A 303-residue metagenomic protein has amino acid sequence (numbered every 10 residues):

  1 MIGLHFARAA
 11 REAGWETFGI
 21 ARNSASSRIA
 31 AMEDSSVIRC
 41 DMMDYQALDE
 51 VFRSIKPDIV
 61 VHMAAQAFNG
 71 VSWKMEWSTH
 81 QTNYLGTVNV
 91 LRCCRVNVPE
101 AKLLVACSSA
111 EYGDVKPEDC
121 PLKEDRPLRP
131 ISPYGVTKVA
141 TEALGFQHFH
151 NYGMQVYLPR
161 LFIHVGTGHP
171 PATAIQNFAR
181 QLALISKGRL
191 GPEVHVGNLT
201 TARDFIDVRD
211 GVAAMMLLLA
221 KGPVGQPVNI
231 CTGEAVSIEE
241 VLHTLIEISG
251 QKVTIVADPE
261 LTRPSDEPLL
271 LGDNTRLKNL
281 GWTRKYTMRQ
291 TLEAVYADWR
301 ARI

Functional and structural regions predicted by a protein language model:
M1-I59: N-terminal Rossmann/SDR dinucleotide-binding element
M42-T82: NAD(P)H-binding glycine-rich loop region in Rossmannoid oxidoreductase-like domains and their noncatalytic homologs
Q66-G70, S108-K116, L128-I131, F162-V165 (+1 more regions): Active-site segment of SDR-like NAD(P)-dependent oxidoreductases
K74-N89, K102, A110-L158, H169-P170: Catalytic helix-loop patch of NAD(P)-dependent Rossmann-fold dehydrogenases
V115-C120, A143-D204, V208-L219, A235 (+1 more regions): NAD(P)-dependent short-chain dehydrogenase/reductase
E193-V194, N198, G225-V228, V236-H243 (+2 more regions): C-terminal "lid/loop" region of Rossmann-like NAD(P)-dependent oxidoreductases
G211-M215, I230, V241, L277 (+1 more regions): Non-catalytic, hydrophobic alpha-helical segments
M288-I303: Amphipathic terminal alpha-helices
